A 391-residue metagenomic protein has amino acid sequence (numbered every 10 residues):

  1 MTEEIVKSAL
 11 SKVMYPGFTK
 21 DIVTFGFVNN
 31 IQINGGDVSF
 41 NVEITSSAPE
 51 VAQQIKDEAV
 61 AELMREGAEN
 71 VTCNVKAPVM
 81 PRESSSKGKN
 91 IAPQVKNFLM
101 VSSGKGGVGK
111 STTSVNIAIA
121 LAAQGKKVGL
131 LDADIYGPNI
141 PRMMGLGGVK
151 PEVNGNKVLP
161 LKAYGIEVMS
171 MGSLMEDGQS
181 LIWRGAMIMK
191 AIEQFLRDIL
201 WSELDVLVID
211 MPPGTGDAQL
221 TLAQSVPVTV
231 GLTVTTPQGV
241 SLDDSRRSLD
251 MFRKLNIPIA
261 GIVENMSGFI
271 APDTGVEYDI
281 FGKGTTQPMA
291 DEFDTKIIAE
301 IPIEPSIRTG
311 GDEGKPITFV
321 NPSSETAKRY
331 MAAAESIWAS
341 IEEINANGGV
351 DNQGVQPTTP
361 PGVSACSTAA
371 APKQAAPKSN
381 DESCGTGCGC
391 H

Functional and structural regions predicted by a protein language model:
M1-N29: N-proximal, solvent-exposed amphipathic alpha-helical segments enriched in charged/polar residues
L10, V28, L63, V95 (+11 more regions): Residue-level signature of catalytic and energy-coupling elements of molecular machines, predominantly ATP/GTP-dependent
T24-F27, N34, I44-S102, N345 (+2 more regions): Extreme N-terminal, non-catalytic leader segments that precede Walker-type/kinase nucleotide-binding cores
D57, D198-W201, D205-V206, P212-G310: Conserved catalytic-core segment of NTP-binding enzymes
N97-D134, L249: Walker A/P-loop phosphate-binding motif and the immediately C-terminal alpha-helix
L121, K126-W183, M189-R197: Phosphate-binding loop that captures ATP/GTP phosphates
E313-S324: C-terminal boundary of histidine-terminating zinc-finger modules
P372-H391: Long, low-complexity, intrinsically disordered segments
